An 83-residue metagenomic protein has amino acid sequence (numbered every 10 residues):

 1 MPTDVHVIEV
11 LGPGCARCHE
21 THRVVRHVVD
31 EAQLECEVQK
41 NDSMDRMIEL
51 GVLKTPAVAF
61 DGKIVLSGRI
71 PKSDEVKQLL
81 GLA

Functional and structural regions predicted by a protein language model:
M1-I8, E35-M44, Q78-A83: Terminal leader/tail segments of proteins
M1-V29: Local sequence-structure signature of Cys/Sec-based thiol-disulfide redox active-site neighborhoods
C15-A16, N41, I70: Short, surface-exposed acidic/glycine-rich loop or hinge patches that mediate macromolecular interfaces
H19, I48, D74: Alpha-helical elements of the RecA-like P-loop NTPase motor core of helicases
E20-R23, L53, P71: Generic recognition of short, well-ordered alpha-helical segments
V25, A32-L66: Amphipathic, hydrophobic secondary-structure cores in small proteins
F60-A83: Non-catalytic, surface beta->alpha helical segment in thiol-disulfide oxidoreductase systems
